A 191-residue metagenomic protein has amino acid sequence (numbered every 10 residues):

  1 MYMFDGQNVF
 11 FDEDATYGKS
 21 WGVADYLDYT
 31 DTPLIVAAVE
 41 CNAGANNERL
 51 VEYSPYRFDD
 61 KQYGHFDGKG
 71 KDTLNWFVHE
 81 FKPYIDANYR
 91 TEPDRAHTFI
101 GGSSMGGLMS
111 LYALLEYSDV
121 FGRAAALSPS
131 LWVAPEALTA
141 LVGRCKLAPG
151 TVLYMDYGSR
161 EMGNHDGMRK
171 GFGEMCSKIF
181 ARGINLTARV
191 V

Functional and structural regions predicted by a protein language model:
M1-V191: Non-catalytic cap/lid and distal C-terminal segments of serine-dependent acyl enzymes
